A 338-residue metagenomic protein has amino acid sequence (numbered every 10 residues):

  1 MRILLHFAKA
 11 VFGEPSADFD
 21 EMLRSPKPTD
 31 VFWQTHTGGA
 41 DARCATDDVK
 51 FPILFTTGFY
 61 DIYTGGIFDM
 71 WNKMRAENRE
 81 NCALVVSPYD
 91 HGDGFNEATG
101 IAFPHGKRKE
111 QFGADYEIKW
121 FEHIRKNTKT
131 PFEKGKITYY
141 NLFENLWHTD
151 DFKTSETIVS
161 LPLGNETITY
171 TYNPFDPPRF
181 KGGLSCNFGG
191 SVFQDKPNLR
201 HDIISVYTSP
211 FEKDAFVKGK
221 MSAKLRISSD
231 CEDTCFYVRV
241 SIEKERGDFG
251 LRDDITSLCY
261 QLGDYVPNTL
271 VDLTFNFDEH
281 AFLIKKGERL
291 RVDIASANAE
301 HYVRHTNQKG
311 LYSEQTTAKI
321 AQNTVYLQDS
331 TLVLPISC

Functional and structural regions predicted by a protein language model:
M1-D48: Accessory cap/linker subdomain of secreted extracellular hydrolases
V49, F55-T57: Short beta-strand/loop motif that positions the catalytic acidic residue of the alpha/beta-hydrolase fold
F59-D61, Y89, A297: Acidic beta-to-alpha connecting loop that harbors the catalytic carboxylate
I62-F68: Conserved alpha/beta-hydrolase "acid-adjacent" motif
R75-D93: Catalytic histidine neighborhood in serine/cysteine hydrolases with alpha/beta-hydrolase-type architecture
D90-K109: Catalytic histidine-centered segment of alpha/beta-hydrolase-like enzymes
P104-P131: Catalytic active-site module of serine/aspartate enzymes centered on a nucleophile-bearing elbow/loop
G113, K126-C338: Glycine/threonine-rich phosphate-binding loop and adjacent beta-strand/alpha-helix elements that clamp
